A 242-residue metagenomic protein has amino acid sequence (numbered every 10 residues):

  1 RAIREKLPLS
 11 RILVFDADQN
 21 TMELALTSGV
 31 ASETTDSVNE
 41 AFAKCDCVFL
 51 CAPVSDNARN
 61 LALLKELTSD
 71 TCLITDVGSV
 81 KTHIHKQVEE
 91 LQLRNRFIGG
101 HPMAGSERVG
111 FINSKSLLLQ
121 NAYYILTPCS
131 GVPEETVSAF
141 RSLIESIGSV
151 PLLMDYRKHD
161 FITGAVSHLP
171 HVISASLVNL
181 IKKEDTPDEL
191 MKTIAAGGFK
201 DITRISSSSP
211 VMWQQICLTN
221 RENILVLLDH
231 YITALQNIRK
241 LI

Functional and structural regions predicted by a protein language model:
R1-A43, C47: NAD(P)+-binding Rossmann beta1-loop-alpha1 motif at the extreme N-terminus of oxidoreductases
L13-F15, T35, T75, I98 (+2 more regions): Hydrophobic/aromatic beta-strand patches that form the interior of the parallel beta-sheet core in alpha/beta enzyme
A17-D18, A52, V77-S79: Short beta->alpha hinge that forms the Motif I/post-I loop of the SAM-binding pocket
A31, C45, T71, N121-A122 (+1 more regions): Short, well-ordered alpha-helix to beta-strand connector turns
V38-L73: Rossmann-like NAD(P)-binding element
N60-I112: Rossmann-like NAD(P)(H) cofactor-binding subdomain of soluble oxidoreductases
L118-I205: Internal alpha-helical scaffold of NAD(P)-dependent oxidoreductase catalytic cores
D188-I242: Interdomain hinge/lid region at the active-site interface of Rossmann-like NAD(P)-dependent oxidoreductases
